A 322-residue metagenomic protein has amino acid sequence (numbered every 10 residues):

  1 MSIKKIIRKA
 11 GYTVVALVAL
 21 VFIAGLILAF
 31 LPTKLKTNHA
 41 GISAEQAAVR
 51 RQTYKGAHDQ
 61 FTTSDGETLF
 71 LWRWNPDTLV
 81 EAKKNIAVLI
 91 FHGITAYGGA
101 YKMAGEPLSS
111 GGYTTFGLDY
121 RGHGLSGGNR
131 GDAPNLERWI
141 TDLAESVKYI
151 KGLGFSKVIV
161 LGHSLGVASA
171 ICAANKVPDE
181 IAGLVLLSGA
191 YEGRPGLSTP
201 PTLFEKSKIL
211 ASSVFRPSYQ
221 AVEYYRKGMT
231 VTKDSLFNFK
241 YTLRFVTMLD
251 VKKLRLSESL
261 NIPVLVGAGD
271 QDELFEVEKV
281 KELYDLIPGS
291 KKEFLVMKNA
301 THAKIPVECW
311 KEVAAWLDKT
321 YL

Functional and structural regions predicted by a protein language model:
A10-T63, E67-D77, P217: An N-terminal hydrophobic leader/cap segment in hydrolases
N85, I90-A96: Active-site glycine-rich loops that stabilize anionic/oxyanionic intermediates across multiple enzyme folds
T95-A100, G124-G154: Catalytic nucleophile-loop/oxyanion-hole region of alpha/beta-hydrolase and closely related hydrolase-like folds
G105-G128: Conserved alpha/beta-hydrolase
V185-P195: Active-site nucleophile loop of the alpha/beta-hydrolase fold
L260, V266-A268, D272: Short beta-strand/loop motif that positions the catalytic acidic residue of the alpha/beta-hydrolase fold
E273-K279: Conserved alpha/beta-hydrolase "acid-adjacent" motif
E293-L322: Catalytic active-site module of serine/aspartate enzymes centered on a nucleophile-bearing elbow/loop
